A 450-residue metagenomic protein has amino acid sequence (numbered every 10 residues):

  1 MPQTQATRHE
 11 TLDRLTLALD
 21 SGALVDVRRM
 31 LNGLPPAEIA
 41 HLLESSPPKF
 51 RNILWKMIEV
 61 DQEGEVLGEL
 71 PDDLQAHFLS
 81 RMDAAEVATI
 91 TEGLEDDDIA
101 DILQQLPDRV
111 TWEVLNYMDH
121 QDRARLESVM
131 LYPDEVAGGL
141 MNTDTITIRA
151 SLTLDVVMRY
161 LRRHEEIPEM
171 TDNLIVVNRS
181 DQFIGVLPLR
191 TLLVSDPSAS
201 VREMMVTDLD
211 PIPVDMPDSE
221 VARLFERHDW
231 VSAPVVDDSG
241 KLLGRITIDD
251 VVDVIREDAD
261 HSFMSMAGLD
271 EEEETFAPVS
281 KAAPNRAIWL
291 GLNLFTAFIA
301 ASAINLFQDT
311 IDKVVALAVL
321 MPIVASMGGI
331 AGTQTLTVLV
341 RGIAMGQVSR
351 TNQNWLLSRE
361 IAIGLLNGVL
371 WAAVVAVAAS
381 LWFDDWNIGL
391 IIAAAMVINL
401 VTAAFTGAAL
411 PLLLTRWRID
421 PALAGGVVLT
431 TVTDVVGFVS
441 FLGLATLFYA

Functional and structural regions predicted by a protein language model:
M1-L269: Hydrophobic packing positions in regular secondary-structure scaffolds
S151, I255, H261-V397, V401-F405 (+3 more regions): Alpha-helical transmembrane segments and their membrane-interface boundaries that form or gate the permeation pathway
